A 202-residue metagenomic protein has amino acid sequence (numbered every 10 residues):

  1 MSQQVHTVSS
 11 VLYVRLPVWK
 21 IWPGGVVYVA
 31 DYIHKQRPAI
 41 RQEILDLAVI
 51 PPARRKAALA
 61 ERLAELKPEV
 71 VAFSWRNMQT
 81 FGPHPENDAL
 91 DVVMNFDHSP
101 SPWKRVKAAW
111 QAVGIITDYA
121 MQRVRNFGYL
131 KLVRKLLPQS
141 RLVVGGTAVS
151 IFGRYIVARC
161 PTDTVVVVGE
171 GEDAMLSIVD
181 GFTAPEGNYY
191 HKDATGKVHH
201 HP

Functional and structural regions predicted by a protein language model:
M1-P23: A short, flexible N-terminal coil/short beta segment enriched in small residues
V18, Y32, R41, L45-H201: Glycine-rich beta-alpha loop elements in corrinoid/cobalamin-binding modules across cobalamin-dependent enzymes
P23-K35: Short catalytic helix/loop segments, enriched in acidic residues and glycine and frequently bearing histidine
